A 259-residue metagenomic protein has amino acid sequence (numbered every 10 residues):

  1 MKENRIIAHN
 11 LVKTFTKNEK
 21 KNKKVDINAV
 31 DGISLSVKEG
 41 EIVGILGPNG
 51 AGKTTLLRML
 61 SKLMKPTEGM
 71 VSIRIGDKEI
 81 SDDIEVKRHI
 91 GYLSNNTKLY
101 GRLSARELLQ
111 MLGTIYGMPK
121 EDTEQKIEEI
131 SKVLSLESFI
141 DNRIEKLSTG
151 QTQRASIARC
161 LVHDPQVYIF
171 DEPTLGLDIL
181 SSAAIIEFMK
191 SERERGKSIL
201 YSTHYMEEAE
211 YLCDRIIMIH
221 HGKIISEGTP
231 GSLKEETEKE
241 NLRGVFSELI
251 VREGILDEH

Functional and structural regions predicted by a protein language model:
S61: Helix-to-loop junction immediately C-terminal to a conserved catalytic motif
G69-S81, E85-V86: Conserved ABC transporter NBD signature motif
Q110, T114, E121-F139: Conserved ABC ATPase "signature" region
R143-L147: Conserved ABC ATPase signature
Y168-E172: Catalytic Walker B motif of ABC-type/P-loop ATPase nucleotide-binding domains
E227-G228: ABC ATPase "signature
